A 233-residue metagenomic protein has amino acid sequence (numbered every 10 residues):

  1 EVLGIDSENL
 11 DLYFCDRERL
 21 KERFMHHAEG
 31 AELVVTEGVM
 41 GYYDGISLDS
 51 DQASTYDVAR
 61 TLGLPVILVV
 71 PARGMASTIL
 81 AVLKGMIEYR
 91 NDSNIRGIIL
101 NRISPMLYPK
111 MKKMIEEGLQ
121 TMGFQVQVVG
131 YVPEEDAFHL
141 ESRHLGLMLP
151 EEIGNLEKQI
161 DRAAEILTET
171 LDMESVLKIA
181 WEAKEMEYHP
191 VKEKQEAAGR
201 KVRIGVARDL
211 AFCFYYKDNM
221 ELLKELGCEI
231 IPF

Functional and structural regions predicted by a protein language model:
E1-L62, V70-G97, P105-K113, Q120: ATP-dependent carboxylate-amine ligase catalytic core
E8, Q127-V129, I231-F233: General small-molecule cofactor/ligand-binding pocket signal
F14-E18, M186-Y188, I230-F233: Short gly/ser/thr-rich secondary-structure transition/capping motifs
A28-G30, Q195-R200: Glycine-rich phosphate/diphosphate-binding loops that line cofactor/substrate pockets in enzymes
A72, R102, R208-L210: Residue-level signal for short, function-critical loop segments
A76-E196: Internal gly/pro-rich beta-alpha loop/helix module that stabilizes soluble enzyme cofactors or their anionic handles
V202-F233: Glycine-rich phosphate/diphosphate-binding loop of Rossmann-like nucleotide-binding domains
